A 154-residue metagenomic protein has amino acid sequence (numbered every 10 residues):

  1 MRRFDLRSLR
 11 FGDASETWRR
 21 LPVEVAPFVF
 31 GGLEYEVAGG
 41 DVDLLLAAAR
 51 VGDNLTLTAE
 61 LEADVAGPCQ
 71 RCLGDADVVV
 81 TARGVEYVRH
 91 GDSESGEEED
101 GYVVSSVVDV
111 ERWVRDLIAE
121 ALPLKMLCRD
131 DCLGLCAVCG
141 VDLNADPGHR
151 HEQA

Functional and structural regions predicted by a protein language model:
M1-A154: Structured interface patches
